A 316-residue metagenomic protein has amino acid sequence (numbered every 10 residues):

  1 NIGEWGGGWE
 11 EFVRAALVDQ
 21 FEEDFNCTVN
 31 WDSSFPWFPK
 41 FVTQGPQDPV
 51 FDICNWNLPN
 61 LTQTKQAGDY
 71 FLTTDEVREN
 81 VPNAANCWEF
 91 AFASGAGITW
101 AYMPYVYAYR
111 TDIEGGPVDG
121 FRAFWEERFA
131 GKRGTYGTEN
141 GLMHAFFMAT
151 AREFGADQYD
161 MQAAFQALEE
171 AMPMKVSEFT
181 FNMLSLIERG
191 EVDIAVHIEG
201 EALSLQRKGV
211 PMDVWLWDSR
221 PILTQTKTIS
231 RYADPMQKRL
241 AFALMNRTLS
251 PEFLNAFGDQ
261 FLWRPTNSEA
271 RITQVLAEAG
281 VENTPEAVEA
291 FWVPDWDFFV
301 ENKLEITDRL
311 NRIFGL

Functional and structural regions predicted by a protein language model:
N1-C54: Conserved N-terminal structural module of periplasmic/extracytoplasmic solute-binding proteins
G3-R14, V50-E188: Extracytoplasmic ligand-binding site segments that recognize negatively charged/polar headgroups
W37-F41, L61, F121, M183-L186 (+2 more regions): Short, hydrophobic alpha-helical packing/hinge segments within bilobed ligand-binding/sensory domains
N60-K65, E188, I194-P211: A ligand-binding cleft/hinge motif common to bilobed small-molecule-binding domains
M103, F165-E170, V176, K208-R231: Periplasmic-binding protein-like
V106-I113, A149-E153, T224-Q237, A256-F257: A bilobed periplasmic-binding-protein/Venus flytrap-type ligand-binding module shared by bacterial periplasmic
S230-A290: Mature extracytoplasmic/periplasmic domains
P285-L316: Conserved C-terminal helix/tail region of periplasmic/extracytoplasmic solute-binding proteins
